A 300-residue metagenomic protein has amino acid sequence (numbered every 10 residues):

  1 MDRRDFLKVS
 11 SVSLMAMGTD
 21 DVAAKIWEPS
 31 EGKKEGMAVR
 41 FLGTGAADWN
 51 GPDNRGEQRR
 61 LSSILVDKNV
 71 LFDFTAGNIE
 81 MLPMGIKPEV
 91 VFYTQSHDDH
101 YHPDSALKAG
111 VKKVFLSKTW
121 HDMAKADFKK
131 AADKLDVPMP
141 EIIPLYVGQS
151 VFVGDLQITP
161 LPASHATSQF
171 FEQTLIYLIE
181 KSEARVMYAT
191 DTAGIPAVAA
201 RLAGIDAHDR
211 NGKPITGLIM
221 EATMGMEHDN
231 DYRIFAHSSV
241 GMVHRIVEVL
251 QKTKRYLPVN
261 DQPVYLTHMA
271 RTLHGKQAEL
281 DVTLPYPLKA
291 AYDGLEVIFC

Functional and structural regions predicted by a protein language model:
D5-I26: N-terminal export signals
W27-I86, P144-R210, G294-C300: Core dinuclear metal-dependent hydrolase active-site scaffold
F74-D122, G212-L218, T223: Active-site metal-binding motif and surrounding structural segment of the metallo-beta-lactamase
M81, P103-L107, D127, V198-G204 (+1 more regions): A short acidic, amphipathic alpha-helical/loop segment
P88-V91, V111, I142, P285-K289: Active-site regions of enzymes building and remodeling cell-envelope glycoconjugates
W120-A126, T272-K276: Short, charged/polar "capping" segments at the starts of alpha-helices and the immediately preceding loops
I195-I298: Cap/insert and terminal regions of metallo-dependent hydrolase folds
